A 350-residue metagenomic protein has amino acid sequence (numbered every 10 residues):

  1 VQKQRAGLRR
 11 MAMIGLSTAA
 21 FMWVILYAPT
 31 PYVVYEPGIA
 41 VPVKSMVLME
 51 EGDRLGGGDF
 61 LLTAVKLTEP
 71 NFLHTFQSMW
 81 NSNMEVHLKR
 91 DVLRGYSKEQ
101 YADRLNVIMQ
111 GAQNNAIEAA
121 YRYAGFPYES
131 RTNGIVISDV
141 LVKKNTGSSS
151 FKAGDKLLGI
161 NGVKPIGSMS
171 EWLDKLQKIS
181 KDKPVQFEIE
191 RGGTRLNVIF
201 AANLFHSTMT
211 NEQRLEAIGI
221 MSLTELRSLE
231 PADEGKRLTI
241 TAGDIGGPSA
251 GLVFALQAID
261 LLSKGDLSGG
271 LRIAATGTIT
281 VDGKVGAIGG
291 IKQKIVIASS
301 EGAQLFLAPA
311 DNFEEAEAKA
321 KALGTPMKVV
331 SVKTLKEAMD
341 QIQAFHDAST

Functional and structural regions predicted by a protein language model:
V1-G7: N-terminal Lys/Arg-rich, disordered targeting/topogenic segments
R9-P29: Hydrophobic membrane-insertion alpha-helices, especially the h-region of bacterial N-terminal signal peptides
V34-L55, F60-E69, L88-L141, I199 (+2 more regions): PDZ/PDZ-like peptide-tail recognition elements
I117-G159, V163-G167, K284-G289, A310: PDZ/PDZ-like domain segments forming the peptide/carboxylate-binding groove, activating on the N-terminal beta-strands
Y121, G154-L157, F187, A258 (+3 more regions): Terminal peptide-recognition signature
A124, L173-I220, A322-D347: PDZ-domain C-terminal substructure recognizer with occasional recognition of PDZ-binding tails
G167-M169, L196-V198, K284-V285, E314-K319 (+1 more regions): Extracytoplasmic/secreted cell-surface and envelope-processing proteins
L261, D266, I273, V281-F313: Glycine- and Gly-Pro-enriched alpha-helical subdomains that act as flexible, kink-prone "lid/hinge" or packing modules
